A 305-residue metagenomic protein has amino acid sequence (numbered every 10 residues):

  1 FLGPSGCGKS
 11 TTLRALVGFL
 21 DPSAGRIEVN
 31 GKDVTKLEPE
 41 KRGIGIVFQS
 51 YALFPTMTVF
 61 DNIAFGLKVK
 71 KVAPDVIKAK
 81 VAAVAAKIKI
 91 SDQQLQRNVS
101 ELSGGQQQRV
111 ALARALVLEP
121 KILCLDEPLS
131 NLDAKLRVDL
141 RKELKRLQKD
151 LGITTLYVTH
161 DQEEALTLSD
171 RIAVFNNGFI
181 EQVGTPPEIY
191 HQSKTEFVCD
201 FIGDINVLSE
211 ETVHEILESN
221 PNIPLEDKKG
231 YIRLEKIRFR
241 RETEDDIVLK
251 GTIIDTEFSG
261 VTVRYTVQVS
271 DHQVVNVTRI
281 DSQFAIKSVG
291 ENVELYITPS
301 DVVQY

Functional and structural regions predicted by a protein language model:
L2-P4: The feature captures the beta-strand-to-loop junction immediately N-terminal to the Walker
S10-L13, V110: ABC ATPase nucleotide-binding domain helices that frame the ATP-binding cleft
V17: Helix-to-loop junction immediately C-terminal to a conserved catalytic motif
L20-D21, E28, K68: A position-specific signal in ABC ATPase nucleotide-binding domains
G25-D33: Conserved ABC transporter NBD signature motif
P39-G45, Q49, L53-K194: ABC ATPase nucleotide-binding domains
H191-V213, Y231: C-terminal boundary and immediately downstream tail of ABC-type ATPase nucleotide-binding domains
I216-Y305: Non-catalytic connector elements of ABC transporters
